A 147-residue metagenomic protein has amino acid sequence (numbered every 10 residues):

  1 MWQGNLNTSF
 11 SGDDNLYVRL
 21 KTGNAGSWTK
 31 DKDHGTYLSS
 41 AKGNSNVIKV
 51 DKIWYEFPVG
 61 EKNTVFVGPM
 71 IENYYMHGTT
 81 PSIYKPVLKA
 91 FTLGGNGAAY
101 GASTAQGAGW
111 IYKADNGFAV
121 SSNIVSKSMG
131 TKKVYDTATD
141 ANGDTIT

Functional and structural regions predicted by a protein language model:
W2-G130, T147: Outer membrane beta-barrel
T131-T147: Surface-exposed beta-loop-beta
